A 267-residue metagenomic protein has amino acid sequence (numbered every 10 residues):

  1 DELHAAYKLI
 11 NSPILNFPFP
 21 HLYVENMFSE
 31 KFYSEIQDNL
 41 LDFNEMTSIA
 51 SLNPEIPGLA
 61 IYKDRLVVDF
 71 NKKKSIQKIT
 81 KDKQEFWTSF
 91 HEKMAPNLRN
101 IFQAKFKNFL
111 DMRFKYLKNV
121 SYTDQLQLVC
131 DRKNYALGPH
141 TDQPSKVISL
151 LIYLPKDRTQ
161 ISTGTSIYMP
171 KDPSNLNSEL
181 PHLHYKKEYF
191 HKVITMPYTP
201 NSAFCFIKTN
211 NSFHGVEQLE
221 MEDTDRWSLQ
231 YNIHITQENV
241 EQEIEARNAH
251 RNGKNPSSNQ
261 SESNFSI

Functional and structural regions predicted by a protein language model:
D1-E2, F43-D69, L110-K115, L128 (+3 more regions): Phosphate-binding glycine-rich loops and adjacent basic patches that engage nucleotide phosphates, nucleic-acid
D1-F17, A246-I267: Fe(II)/2-oxoglutarate
E2-H4, L9-N11, N16, P54 (+4 more regions): Short leucine-rich amphipathic alpha-helices used at interfaces
N11-F106: Non-heme Fe(II)/2-oxoglutarate
S48-A50, I61-L66, L176, W227-Q230 (+1 more regions): Alpha-helix boundary/capping detector
L52, E241-A249: Short, flexible loop/turn segments with low-complexity composition
V67-K74, P173-N177, P197, H250-K254: A general structural signal for short secondary-structure boundary/capping elements
F86-I244: Catalytic core of non-heme Fe(II) oxygenases with the double-stranded beta-helix
